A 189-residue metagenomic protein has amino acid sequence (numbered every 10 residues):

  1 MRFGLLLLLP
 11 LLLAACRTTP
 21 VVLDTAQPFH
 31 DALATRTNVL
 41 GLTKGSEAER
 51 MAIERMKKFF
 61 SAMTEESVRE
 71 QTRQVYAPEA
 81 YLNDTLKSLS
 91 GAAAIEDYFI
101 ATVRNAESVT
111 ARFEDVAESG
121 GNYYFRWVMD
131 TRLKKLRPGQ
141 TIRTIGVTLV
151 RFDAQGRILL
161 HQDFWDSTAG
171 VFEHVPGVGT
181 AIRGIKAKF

Functional and structural regions predicted by a protein language model:
G4-A14: Bacterial N-terminal signal peptides
C16-E70, Q74: Short, low-complexity N-terminal intrinsically disordered segments enriched in polar/charged residues
L23-T37, L160-F189: Low-complexity, intrinsically disordered terminal/linker segments enriched in charged and Gly/Pro repeats
R69-G120: A solvent-exposed, acidic/Ser-Thr-rich amphipathic alpha-helical stretch
S108-A111, I142-T148: Short, surface-exposed coil-to-beta transition loops
V116-Y123, R151-I158: A short, structured loop/turn motif at beta-sheet edges
G121-T131: A short hydrophobic beta-strand element
T131-K135, V150-A154: Beta-strand elements of well-folded, non-transmembrane domains
